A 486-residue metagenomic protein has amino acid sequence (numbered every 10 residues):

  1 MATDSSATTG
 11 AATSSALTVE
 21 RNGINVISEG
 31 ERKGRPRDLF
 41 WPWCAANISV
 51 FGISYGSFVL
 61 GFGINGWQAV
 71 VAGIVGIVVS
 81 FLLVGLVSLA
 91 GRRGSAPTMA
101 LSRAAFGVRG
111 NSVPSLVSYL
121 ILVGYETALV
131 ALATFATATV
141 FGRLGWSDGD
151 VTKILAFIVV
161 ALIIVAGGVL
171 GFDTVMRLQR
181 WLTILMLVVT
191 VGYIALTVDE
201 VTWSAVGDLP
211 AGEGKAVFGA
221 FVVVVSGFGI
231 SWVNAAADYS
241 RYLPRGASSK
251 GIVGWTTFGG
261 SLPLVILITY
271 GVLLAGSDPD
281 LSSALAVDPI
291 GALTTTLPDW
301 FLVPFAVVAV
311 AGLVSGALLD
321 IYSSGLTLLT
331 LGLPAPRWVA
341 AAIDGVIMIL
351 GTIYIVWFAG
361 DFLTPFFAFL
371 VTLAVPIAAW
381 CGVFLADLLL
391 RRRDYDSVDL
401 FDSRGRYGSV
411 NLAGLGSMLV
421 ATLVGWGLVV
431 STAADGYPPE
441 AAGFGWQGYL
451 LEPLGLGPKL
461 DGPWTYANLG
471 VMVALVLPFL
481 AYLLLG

Functional and structural regions predicted by a protein language model:
M1-G66, V189, A216-V223, Y242-G251: Membrane-interface "cap" regions at the ends of multi-pass membrane proteins
R32-P36, L170-T183, N234-I266, L281-G291 (+2 more regions): Hydrophobic, small-residue-rich membrane helices and short re-entrant helix-turn-helix hairpins that build
P36-I53, I194-E200, L209-L274, D299-I321 (+2 more regions): Hydrophobic, membrane-embedded alpha-helices of multi-pass small-molecule transporters
S49-G52, V75-L83, S118-L129, L185-T197 (+3 more regions): Selective recognition of specific alpha-helical transmembrane segments in multi-pass small-molecule
G61-F62, L89, A105, V113 (+7 more regions): Membrane-water interface regions at transmembrane-helix termini and the short interhelical loops of multi-pass membrane
S115, R143-V169, I184-A195, V222-A236 (+3 more regions): Transmembrane alpha-helical segments of multi-pass small-molecule transport proteins
L155-T197, E213, G254-F258, F366-A374 (+1 more regions): Membrane-interface loop-to-helix entry segments
C381-L480: C-terminal membrane-solvent junction of multi-pass transporters and transport-like membrane proteins
